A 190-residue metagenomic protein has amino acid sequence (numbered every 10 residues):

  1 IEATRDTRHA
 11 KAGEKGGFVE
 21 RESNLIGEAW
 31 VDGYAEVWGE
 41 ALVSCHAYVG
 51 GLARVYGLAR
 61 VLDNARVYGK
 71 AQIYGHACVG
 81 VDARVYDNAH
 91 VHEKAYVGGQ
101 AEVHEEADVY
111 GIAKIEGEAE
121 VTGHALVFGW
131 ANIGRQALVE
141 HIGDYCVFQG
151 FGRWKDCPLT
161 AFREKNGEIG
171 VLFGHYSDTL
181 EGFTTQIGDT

Functional and structural regions predicted by a protein language model:
I1-G27, Y34, G152-T190: Terminal amphipathic alpha-helical/low-complexity segments used for targeting or macromolecular assembly
I1-V81, Y86-H92, Y96-G99, Y110: Extended, small-residue-rich solenoid/repeat segments and analogous flexible loops that form exposed scaffolds
S44, E118, H124: Basic/aromatic-rich interaction segments and small domains that mediate binding to polyanionic partners
E102, K114, E120-T122, N132 (+1 more regions): Acidic, negatively charged sequence signal that fires either on conserved catalytic/metal-binding carboxylates
A131-I133, A137-F148: Leucine-rich solenoid repeat scaffolds
